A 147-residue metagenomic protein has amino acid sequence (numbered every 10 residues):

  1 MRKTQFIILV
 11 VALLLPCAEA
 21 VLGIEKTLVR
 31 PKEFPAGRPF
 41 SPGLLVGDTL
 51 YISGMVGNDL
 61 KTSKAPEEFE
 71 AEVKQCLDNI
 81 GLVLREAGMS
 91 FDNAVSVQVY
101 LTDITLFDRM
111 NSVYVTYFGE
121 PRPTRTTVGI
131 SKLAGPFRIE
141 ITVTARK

Functional and structural regions predicted by a protein language model:
M1-R2: N-terminal secretory signal peptides that target proteins for export/translocation
Q5-L9, P16-D78, L82-V95, L101-K147: N-terminal presequence-like segments and the immediate start of the first folded domain
